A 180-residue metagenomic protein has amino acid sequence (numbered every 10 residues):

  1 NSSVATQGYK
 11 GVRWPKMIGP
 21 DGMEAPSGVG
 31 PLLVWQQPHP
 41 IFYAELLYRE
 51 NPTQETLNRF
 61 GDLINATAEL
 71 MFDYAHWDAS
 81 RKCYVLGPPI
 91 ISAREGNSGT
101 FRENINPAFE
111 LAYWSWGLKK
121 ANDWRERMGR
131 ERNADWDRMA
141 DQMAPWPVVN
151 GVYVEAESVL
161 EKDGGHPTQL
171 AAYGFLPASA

Functional and structural regions predicted by a protein language model:
N1, L33-F42, L46-E50, N58 (+2 more regions): Active-site core of glycosidic bond-cleaving carbohydrate-active enzymes
N1-F42, Y48-R59, L63, T67 (+1 more regions): Helix-terminus loop motifs that line ligand-binding clefts
I18-G22, P88-A93, L176-S179: Short, flexible loop/turn elements at secondary-structure junctions
A66-W124: Acidic/histidine-rich catalytic neighborhood
